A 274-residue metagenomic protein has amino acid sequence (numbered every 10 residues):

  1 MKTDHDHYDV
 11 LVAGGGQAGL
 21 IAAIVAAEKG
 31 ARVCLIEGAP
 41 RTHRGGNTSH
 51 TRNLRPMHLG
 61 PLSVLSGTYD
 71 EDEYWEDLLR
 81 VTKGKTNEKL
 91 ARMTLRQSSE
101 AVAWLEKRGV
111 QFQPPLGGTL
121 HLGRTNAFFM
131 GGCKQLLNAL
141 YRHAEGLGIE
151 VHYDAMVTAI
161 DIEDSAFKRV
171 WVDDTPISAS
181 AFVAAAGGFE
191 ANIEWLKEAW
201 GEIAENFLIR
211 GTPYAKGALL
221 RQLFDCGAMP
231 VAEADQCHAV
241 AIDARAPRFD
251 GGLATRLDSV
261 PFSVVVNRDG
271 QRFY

Functional and structural regions predicted by a protein language model:
T3-A18, C34: Beta1/beta-strand and adjacent pyrophosphate-binding region of the FAD-binding site in flavoprotein oxidoreductases
H5-Y8, W171-A181: Core beta-strand elements of the Rossmann-like FAD/NAD(P) dinucleotide-binding domain in flavoenzyme oxidoreductases
A26: Aromatic pocket-lining residues of Rossmann-like dinucleotide-binding sites
R32, G38-E150, W195, S263-R272: Conserved N-terminal/central alpha/beta ligand/cofactor-binding core
L122, H152, R210, G252-L257: Short Gly/Pro-enriched turn/cap motifs at secondary-structure boundaries
Y153-A166: A conserved short coil-to-beta-strand element within the FAD-binding core of flavoproteins
I177-D243: Glycine-rich loop(s) and the adjacent beta-strand/alpha-helix scaffold that form part
L220-F224, A228-Y274: An anion/pyrophosphate-binding glycine-rich loop and adjacent beta-alpha core in soluble alpha-beta enzymes
